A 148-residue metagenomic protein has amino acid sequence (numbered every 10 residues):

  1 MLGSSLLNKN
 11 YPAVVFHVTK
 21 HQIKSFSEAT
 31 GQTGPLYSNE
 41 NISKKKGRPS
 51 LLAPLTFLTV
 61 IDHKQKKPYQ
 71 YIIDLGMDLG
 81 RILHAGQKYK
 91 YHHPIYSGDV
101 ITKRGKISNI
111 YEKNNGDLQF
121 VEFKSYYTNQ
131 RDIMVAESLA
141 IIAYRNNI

Functional and structural regions predicted by a protein language model:
M1-G86: Hot-dog-fold acyl-thioester-processing enzymes
M1-L2, Y91-I148: HotDog/MaoC-like acyl-thioester-processing domains
